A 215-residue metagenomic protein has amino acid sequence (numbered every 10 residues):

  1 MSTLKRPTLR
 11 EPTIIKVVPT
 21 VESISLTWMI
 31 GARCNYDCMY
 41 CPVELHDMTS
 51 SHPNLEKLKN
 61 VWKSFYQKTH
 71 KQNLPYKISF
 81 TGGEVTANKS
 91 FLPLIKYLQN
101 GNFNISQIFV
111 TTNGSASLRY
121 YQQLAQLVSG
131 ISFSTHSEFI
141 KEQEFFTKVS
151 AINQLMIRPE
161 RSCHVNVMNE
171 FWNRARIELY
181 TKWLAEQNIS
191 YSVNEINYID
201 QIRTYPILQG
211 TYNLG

Functional and structural regions predicted by a protein language model:
M1-T27: N-terminal [4Fe-4S]-dependent radical SAM core
P12-E22, M39-Y40, L74-Y76, Q126-S129: Conserved N-terminal glycine/acidic-rich loop preference
V17-N60: Canonical Radical SAM [4Fe-4S] cluster-binding loop centered on the CxxxCxxC motif and its immediate flanking residues
A32, G83-T86: Catalytic nucleophile-elbow at a beta strand-turn-alpha helix junction centered on a G-D-S/GDSL motif, marking
D47-P53, I78-S79, G83, T135: Glycine-rich phosphate-binding "P-loop"
K59-F80, N88-L179: Radical SAM/AdoMet-radical enzyme domain recognition
I177-G215: A C-terminal junction/extension of Radical SAM enzymes
